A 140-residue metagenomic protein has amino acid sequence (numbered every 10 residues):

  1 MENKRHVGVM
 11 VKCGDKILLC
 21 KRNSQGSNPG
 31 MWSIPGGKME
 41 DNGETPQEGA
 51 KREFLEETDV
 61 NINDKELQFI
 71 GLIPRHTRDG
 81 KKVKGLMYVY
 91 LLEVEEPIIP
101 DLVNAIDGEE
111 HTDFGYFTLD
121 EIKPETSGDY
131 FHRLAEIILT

Functional and structural regions predicted by a protein language model:
M1-L18, K38, L91: Conserved N-terminal beta-strand and adjoining loop/helix that marks the start of the Nudix/MutT-like hydrolase domain
E2-K4, K12, G26-S27, K82-G85 (+1 more regions): A generic fold-level signal
M10, N23, D120: Anionic group-transfer/hydrolysis microenvironments
C13, R22, I70, A105 (+1 more regions): Low-complexity, intrinsically disordered/propeptide-like segments
K16-E56: Conserved Nudix-box catalytic region and its N-terminal flanking loop in Nudix hydrolases and closely related
M39-E66, G71-Y130: Unchanged
S127-T140: Charged phosphate-binding loop/patch that engages nucleotide di/tri-phosphates or the phosphate backbone of nucleic
